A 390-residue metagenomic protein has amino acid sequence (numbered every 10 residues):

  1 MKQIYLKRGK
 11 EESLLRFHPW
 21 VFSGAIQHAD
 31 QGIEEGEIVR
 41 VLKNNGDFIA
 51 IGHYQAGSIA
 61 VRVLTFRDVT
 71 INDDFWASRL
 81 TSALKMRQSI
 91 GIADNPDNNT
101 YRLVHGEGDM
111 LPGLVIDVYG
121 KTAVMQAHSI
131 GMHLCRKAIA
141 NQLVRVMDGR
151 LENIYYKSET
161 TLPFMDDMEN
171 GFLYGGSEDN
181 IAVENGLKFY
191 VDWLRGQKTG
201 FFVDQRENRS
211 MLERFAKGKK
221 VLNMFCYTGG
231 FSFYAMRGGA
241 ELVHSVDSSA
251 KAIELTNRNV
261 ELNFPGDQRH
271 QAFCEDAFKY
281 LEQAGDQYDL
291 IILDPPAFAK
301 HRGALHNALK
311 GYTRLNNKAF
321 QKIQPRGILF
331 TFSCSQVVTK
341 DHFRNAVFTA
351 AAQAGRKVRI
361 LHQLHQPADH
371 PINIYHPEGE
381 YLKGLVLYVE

Functional and structural regions predicted by a protein language model:
M1-L114, V118: Non-catalytic accessory regions of SAM-dependent methyltransferases
V104-D117, H133-F202, S210: Non-catalytic substrate-recognition/targeting regions of SAM-dependent transferases
G218-Y227: Conserved class I S-adenosyl-L-methionine
T228-A240: Conserved SAM-binding loop of SAM-dependent methyltransferases across substrates and taxa, primarily the Class I
L242-D247: Conserved SAM-binding motif I beta-strand of class I
K251-I292: S-adenosyl-L-methionine
Y288-K318: Mobile active-site "lid"/loop adjacent to the S-adenosyl-L-methionine
I328-E390: C-terminal catalytic and target-recognition region of SAM-dependent MTase-like enzymes, primarily methyltransferases
